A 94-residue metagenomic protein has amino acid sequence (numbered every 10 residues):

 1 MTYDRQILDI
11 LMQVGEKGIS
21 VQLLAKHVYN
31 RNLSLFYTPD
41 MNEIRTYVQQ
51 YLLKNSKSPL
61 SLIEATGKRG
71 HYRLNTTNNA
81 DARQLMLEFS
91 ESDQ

Functional and structural regions predicted by a protein language model:
M1-M12, S34-Q94: Phospho-regulated, low-complexity intrinsically disordered regions of nuclear gene-regulatory and chromatin-associated
K17: Flexible coil/turn residues that form the inter-helical turn or adjacent wing/linker of helix-turn-helix
L23-A25: A short acidic, leucine-rich amphipathic alpha-helix
H27, R31: Residues within the alpha-helical elements of helix-turn-helix
